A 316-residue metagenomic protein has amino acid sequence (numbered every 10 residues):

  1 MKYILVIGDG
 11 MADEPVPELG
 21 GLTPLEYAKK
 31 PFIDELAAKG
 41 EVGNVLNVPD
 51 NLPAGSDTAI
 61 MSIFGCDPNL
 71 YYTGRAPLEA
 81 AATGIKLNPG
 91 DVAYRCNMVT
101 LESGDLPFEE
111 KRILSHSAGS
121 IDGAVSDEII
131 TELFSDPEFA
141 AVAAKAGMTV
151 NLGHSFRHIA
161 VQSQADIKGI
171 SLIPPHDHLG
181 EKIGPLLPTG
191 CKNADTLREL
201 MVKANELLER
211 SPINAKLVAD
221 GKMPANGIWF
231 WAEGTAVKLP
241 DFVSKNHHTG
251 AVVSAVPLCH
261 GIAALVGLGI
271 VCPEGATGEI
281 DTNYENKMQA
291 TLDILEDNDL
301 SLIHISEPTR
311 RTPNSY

Functional and structural regions predicted by a protein language model:
M1-I4: Extreme N-terminal starter segment of soluble prokaryotic enzymes
V6, A28-P31, A124-E128, D195 (+6 more regions): Conserved active-site and cofactor/substrate-binding residues in soluble primary-metabolism enzymes
A12-E138: Active-site nucleophile/metal-coordination loop of metallo-enzymes that catalyze phosphate/sulfate and related
L36, G221, I303: A residue-level signal for conserved active-site and pocket-lining positions in enzyme catalytic cores
S117-G227, E233-T235: Glycine-rich, mobile lid/loop segments that gate access to catalytic sites or pores
W229, G234-L302: Long, well-ordered mid-to-C-terminal structural blocks that present hydrophobic/aromatic surfaces
H304-Y316: Single conserved hydrophobic/aromatic residue that forms the stacking wall/gate of nucleotide- or nucleobase-binding
